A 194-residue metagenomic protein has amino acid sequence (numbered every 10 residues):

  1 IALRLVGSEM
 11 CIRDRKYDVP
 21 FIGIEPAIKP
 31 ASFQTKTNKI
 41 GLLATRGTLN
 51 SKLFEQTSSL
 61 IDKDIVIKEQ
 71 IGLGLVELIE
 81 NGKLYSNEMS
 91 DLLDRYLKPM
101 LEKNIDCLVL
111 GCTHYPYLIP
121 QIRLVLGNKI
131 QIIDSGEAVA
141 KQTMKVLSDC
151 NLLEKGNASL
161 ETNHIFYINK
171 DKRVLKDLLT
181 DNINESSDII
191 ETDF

Functional and structural regions predicted by a protein language model:
I1-G7, C11-I12: Single conserved hydrophobic/aromatic residue that forms the stacking wall/gate of nucleotide- or nucleobase-binding
I12-G41, R46, I130, T143: Anion-binding alpha/beta catalytic cores of soluble intermediary-metabolism enzymes, centered on
Y17-E25, D64-E69, K129-G136, L152-G156 (+1 more regions): Short hydrophobic/aromatic-enriched beta-strand-loop microsegments
K29, G72-L78, I132-L152: Short, flexible loop segments at boundaries between secondary-structure elements
N38-I65: An alpha-beta-alpha
L42-T45, Q70, Y167-N169: Short hydrophobic segments within beta-strands
L60-V125: Active-site rim beta-loop-alpha module in soluble metabolic enzymes
L153, A158-F194: ATP/nucleoside-binding phosphotransfer catalytic cores, i.e., glycine-rich phosphate-binding loops
